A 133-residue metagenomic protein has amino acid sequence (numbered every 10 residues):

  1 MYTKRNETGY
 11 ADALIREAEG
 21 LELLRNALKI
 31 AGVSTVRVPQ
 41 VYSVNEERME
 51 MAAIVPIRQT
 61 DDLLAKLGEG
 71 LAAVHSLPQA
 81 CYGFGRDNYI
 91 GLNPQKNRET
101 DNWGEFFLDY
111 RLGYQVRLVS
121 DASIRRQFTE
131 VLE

Functional and structural regions predicted by a protein language model:
M1-E105: ATP-binding pocket architecture of kinase catalytic cores
I90-E133: Active-site catalytic-loop/activation-segment of kinase and kinase-like phosphoryl-transfer enzymes
